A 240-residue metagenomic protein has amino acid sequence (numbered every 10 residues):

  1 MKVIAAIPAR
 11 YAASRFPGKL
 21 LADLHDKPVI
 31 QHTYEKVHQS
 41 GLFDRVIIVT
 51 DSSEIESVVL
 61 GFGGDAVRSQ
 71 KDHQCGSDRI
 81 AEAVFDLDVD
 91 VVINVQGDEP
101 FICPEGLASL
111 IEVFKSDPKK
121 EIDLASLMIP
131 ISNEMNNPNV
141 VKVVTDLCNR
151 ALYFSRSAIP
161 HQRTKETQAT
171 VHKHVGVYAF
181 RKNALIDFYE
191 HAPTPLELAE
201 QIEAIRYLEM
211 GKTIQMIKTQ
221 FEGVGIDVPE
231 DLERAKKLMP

Functional and structural regions predicted by a protein language model:
K2-V49: N-terminal glycine-rich phosphate-binding loop and ensuing alpha1 helix
A5, V46-I48, V92, A151 (+1 more regions): Hydrophobic/aromatic residues located in beta-strands of well-ordered beta-sheets within soluble catalytic
F43, V89, K119-I122, K212: Short, high-confidence coil segments that cap the C-terminus of an alpha-helix and link into the following beta-strand
I47, S53-E112: Short phosphate-binding loop-to-helix
I102-T194: Conserved core of the sugar-phosphate nucleotidyltransferase
A169-P240: Conserved alpha/beta core of the MobA/IspD/sugar-nucleotide pyrophosphorylase nucleotidyltransferase superfamily
